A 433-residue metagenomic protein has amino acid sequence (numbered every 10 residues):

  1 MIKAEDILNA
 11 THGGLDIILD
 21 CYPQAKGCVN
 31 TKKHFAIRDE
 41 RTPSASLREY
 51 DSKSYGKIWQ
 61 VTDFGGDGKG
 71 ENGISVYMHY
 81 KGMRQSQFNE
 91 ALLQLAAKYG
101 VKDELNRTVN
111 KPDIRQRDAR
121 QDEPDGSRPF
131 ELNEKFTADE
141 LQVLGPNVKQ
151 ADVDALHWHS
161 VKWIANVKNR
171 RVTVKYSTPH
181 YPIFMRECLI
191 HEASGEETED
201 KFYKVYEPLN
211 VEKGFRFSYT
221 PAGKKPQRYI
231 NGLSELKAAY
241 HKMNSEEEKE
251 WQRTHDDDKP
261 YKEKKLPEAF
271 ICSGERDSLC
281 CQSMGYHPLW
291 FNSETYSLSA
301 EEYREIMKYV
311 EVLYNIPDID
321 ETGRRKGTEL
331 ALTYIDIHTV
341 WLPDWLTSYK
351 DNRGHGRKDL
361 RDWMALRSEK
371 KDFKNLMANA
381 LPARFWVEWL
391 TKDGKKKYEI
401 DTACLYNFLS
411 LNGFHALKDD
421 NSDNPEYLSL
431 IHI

Functional and structural regions predicted by a protein language model:
M1-A10, Q60-G73, R84-S86, G195 (+4 more regions): TOPRIM fold recognition
M1-N110, Q142-E196, C404: N-terminal structured subdomain of primase-like DNA metabolism proteins
I2-L8, D125-A138: A short, highly charged nucleic-acid-interacting micro-segment common to nuclease and nuclease-linked defense proteins
R48-K53, N166-Y309, G327: Phosphate-handling DNA/RNA-contact segment within nucleic-acid enzymes
G68, H432-I433: Short Gly/Ser/Thr- and charged-rich N-terminal loops/segments that act as flexible capping/hinge elements
K102-F130, L390-E399: Intrinsic-disorder/low-complexity linker and hinge segments
D139-E140, K149, D277, E302: Residues within well-ordered alpha-helices
V143, K149, A378-I431: N-terminal nucleic-acid engagement/recognition segments and initiation subdomains in replication, restriction
